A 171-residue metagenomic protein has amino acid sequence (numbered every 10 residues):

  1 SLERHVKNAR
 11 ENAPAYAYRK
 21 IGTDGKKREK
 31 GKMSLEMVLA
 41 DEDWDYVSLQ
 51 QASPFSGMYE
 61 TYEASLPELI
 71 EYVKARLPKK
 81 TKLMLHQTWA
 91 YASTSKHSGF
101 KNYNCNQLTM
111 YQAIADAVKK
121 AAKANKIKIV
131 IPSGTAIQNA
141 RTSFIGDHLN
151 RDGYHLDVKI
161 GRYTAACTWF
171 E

Functional and structural regions predicted by a protein language model:
S1-Q50: Divalent cation-coordinating acidic motifs and surrounding scaffolds that mediate Ca2+/Mg2+/Mn2+/Zn2+-dependent binding
E29-K159: Alpha-helical cap/lid subdomain in secreted, periplasmic, or secretory-pathway luminal O-acyl-processing enzymes
R162: Active-site oxyanion/phosphate-handling segment shared across diverse enzymes
T168: Alpha-helical scaffold segments in soluble metabolic enzymes
E171: Anion-recognition interface
